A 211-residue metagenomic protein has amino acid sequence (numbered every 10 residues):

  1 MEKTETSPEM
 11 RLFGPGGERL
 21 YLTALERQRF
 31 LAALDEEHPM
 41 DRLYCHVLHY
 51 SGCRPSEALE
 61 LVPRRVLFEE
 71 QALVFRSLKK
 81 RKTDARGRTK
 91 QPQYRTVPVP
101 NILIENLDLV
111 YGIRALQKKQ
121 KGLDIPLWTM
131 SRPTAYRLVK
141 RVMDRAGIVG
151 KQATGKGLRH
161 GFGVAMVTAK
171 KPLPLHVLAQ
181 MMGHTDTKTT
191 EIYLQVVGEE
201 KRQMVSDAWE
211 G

Functional and structural regions predicted by a protein language model:
K3-Q28, T83-I102: DNA breakage-rejoining catalytic core of tyrosine-based enzymes
L20, A24-P55: Basic, Lys/Arg- and aromatic-enriched nucleic-acid-binding interface segment
R27, P100-G150: Active-site/catalytic core of tyrosine-dependent DNA strand-transfer enzymes
L34-E37, K118-L123, R137-Q180: Short, basic (Lys/Arg/His-rich) helix/loop patches that form interaction surfaces in the mid-to-C-terminal regions
E37, V47-E60, A169-L173, H184: A short, glycine-centered helix-capping/turn motif at helix boundaries that positions DNA-contacting or catalytic
E60-L109: Conserved tyrosine-mediated DNA breakage-rejoining catalytic core shared by Y-recombinases
K79-R81, M182-D207: Catalytic-site neighborhood detector that most strongly recognizes the C-terminal catalytic loop/helix of tyrosine
R159, S206-G211: Short, basic, alpha-helical segments at the C-terminal edge of helix-turn-helix-like DNA-binding modules
